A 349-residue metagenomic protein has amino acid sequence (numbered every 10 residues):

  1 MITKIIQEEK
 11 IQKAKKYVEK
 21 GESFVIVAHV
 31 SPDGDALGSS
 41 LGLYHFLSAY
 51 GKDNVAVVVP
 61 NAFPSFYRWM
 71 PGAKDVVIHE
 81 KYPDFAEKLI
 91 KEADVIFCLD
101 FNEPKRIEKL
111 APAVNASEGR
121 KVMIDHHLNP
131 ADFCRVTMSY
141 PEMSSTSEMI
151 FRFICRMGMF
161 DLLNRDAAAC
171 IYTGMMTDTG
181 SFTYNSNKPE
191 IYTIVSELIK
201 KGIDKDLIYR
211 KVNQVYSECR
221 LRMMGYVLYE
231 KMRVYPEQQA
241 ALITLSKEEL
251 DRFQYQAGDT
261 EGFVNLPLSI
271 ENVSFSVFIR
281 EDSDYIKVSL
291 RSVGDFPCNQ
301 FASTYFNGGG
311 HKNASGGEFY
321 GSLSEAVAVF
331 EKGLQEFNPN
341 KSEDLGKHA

Functional and structural regions predicted by a protein language model:
I2-V30, G38-P71, I78, D84-E87 (+2 more regions): Hydrophobic helix-and-loop "lid/oligomerization" segment in the mid-to-C-terminal part of catalytic domains
S31-P32, F101-P104, H127-N129, K247-E248 (+1 more regions): Short glycine-rich anion-binding loops that position phosphate/pyrophosphate groups of nucleotides and phosphorylated
G34-S40, P104-E108: Short glycine/serine/threonine-rich phosphate/pyrophosphate-binding segments that cradle anionic phosphate groups
G38, R68-P71, K109-L110, F133-V136 (+1 more regions): Short acidic, glycine/serine/threonine-rich loops at helix termini
L43-Y44, A113-A116, S139-Y140, T193: Glycine-rich, phosphate-binding/catalytic loops in enzymes
A73-V76, A116, S139-E142, G294: Short, hinge-like loop/turn segments at secondary-structure boundaries
V77-V136: Active-site cofactor/cluster-binding pocket
I124-I194: Short alpha-helices
